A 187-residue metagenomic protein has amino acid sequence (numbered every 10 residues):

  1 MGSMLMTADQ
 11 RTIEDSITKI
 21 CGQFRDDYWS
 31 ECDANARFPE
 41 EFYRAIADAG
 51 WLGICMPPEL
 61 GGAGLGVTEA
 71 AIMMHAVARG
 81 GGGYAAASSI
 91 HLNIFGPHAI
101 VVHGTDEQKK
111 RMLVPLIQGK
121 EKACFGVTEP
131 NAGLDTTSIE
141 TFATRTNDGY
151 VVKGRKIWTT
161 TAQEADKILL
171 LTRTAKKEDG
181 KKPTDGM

Functional and structural regions predicted by a protein language model:
M1-S88, E107-R111, P115-Q118: Amphipathic, small/basic residue-rich leader segments at the start of a protein or domain
E59, T128-A132, I157-W158: Short, solvent-exposed loop/turn elements at beta->coil junctions and helix N-caps that rim active or binding pockets
M74, P97-I100, L113, L169: Conserved protein kinase catalytic domain
A85-E107, G133: N-terminal glycine-rich flavin-associated loop
G119-V127, L171: A short, Trp-centered hydrophobic/proline-enriched beta-strand micro-motif
G133-D135, Y150: Hydrophobic, small-residue-rich alpha-helical packing segments that form membrane-like cores
T141-T144: A structural signal for short hydrophobic beta-strand segments in well-ordered beta-sheet cores
K153-M187: A short core secondary-structure module
